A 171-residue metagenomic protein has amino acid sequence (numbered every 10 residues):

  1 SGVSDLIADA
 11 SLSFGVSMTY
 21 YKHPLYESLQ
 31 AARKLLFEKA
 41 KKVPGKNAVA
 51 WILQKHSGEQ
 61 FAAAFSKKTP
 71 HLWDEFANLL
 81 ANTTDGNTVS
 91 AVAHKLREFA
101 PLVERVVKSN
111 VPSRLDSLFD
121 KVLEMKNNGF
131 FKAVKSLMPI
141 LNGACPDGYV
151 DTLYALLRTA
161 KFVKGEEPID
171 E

Functional and structural regions predicted by a protein language model:
S1-E171: Charged, helix-rich terminal subdomains or tails
